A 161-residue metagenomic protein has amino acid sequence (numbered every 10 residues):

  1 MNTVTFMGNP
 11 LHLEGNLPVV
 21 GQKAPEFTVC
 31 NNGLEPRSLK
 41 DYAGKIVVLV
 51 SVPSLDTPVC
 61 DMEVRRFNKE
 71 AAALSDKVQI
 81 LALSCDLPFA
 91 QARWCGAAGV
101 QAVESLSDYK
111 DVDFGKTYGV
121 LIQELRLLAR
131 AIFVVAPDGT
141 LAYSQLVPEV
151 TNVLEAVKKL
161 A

Functional and structural regions predicted by a protein language model:
M1-A161: Chalcogenol-based redox active-site neighborhoods
